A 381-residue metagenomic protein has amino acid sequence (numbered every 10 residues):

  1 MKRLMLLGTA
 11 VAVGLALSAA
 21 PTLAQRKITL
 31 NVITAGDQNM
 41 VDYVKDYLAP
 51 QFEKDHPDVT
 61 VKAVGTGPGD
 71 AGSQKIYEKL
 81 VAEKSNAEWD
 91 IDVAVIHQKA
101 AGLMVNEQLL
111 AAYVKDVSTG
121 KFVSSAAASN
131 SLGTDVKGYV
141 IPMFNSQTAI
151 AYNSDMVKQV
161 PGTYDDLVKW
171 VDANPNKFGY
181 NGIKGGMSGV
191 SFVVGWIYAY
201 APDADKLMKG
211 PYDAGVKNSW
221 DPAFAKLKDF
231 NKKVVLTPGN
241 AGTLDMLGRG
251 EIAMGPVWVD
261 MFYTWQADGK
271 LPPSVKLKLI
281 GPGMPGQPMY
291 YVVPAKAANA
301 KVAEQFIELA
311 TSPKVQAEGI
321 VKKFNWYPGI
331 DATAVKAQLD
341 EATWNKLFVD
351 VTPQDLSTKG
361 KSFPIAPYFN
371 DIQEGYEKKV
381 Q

Functional and structural regions predicted by a protein language model:
S18-A24: Sec/Tat signal peptide C-region and signal peptidase I cleavage site
R26-Q98, G102: Early extracytoplasmic/lumenal segment of secretory-pathway proteins
A35-K45, T66, D70-A71, D90 (+1 more regions): Extracytoplasmic ligand-binding site segments that recognize negatively charged/polar headgroups
E88, D92-V95, L236, A253-W258: Paired acidic/hydrophobic, glycine-rich loop segments that form the ligand-binding mouth/hinge of periplasmic-binding
A101-L103, P256-P273: A ligand-binding cleft/hinge motif common to bilobed small-molecule-binding domains
S146, D221-K228, L271-V292: Periplasmic-binding protein-like
M284-P285, M289, V293-L356: Mature extracytoplasmic/periplasmic domains
D350-Q381: Conserved C-terminal helix/tail region of periplasmic/extracytoplasmic solute-binding proteins
